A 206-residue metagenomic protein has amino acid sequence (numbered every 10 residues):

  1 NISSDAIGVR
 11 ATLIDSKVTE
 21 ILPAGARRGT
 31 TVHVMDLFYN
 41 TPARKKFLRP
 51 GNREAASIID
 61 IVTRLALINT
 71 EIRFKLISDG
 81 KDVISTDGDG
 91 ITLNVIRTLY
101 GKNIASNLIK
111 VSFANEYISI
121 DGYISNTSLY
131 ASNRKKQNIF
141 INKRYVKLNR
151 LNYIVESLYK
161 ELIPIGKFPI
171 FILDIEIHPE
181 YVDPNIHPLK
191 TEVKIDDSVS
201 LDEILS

Functional and structural regions predicted by a protein language model:
N1-S206: N-terminal phosphate-binding caps/lids of nucleotide- and nucleic-acid-binding domains
